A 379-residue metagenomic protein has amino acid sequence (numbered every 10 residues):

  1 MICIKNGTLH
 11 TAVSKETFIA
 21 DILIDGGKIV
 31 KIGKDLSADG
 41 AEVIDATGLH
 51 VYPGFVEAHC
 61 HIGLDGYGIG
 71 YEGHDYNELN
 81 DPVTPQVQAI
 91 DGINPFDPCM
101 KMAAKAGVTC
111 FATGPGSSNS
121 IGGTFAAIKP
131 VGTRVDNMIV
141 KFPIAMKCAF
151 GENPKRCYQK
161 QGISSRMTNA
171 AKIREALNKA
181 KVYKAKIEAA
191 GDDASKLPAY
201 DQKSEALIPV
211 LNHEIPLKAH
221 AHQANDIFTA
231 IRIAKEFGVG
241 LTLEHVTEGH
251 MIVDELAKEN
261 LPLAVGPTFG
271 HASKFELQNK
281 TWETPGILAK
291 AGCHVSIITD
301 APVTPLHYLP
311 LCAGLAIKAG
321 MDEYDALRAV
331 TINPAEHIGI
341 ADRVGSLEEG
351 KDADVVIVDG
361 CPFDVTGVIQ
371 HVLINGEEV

Functional and structural regions predicted by a protein language model:
I4-T11, E336, E348-V379: C-terminal cap of metal-dependent C-N hydrolases
G7, I22, G27, G48 (+10 more regions): Divalent metal-coordination and catalytic microenvironments
L9-Y52: Histidine-rich, glycine-flanked metal-binding segment
T47-P115: Metal-associated gating/positioning segment near the N- to mid-region
G66-I93, R134, K147-C157, L197 (+1 more regions): Active-site gating loops and adjacent loop-to-helix segments of metal-dependent hydrolytic enzymes
Y67-G68, H74-L79, T84, P216 (+3 more regions): His/Asp/Glu-enriched, well-ordered alpha-helical/loop segment that forms or immediately abuts the divalent-metal
A89, K184-T281, S296, E336-I338 (+3 more regions): Active-site core of metal-dependent hydrolases
A104-L241: Polyanionic/metal-chelating signatures
